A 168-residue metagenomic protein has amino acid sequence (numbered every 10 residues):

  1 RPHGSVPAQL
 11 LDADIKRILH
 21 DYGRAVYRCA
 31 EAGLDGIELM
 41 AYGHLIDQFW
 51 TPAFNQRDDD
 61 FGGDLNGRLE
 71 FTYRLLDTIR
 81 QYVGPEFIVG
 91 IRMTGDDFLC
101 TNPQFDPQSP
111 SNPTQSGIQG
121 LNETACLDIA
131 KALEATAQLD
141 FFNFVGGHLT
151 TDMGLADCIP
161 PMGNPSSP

Functional and structural regions predicted by a protein language model:
R1-P168: Flavin-dependent oxidoreductase catalytic cores
